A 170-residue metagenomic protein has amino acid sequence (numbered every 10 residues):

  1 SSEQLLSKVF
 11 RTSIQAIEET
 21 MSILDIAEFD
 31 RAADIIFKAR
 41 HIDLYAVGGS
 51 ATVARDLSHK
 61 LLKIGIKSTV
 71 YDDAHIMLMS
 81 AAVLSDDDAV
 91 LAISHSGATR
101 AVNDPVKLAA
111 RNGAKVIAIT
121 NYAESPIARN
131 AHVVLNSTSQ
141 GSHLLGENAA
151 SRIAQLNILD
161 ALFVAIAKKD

Functional and structural regions predicted by a protein language model:
S1-A27: HTH-adjacent hinge/linker in prokaryotic transcriptional regulators
E3-K8, A32-A33, S80-A81, V133-V134: Short, flexible segments with low predicted structural confidence
S13-A16, T20, A32-I35, L57 (+1 more regions): A ubiquitous structural signal for well-ordered alpha-helices
A27-A39: Glycine-rich phosphate/diphosphate-binding loops that line cofactor/substrate pockets in enzymes
F37-N157, A161-K169: Glycine-rich phosphate-binding loops that contact phosphosugars or nucleotide phosphates
